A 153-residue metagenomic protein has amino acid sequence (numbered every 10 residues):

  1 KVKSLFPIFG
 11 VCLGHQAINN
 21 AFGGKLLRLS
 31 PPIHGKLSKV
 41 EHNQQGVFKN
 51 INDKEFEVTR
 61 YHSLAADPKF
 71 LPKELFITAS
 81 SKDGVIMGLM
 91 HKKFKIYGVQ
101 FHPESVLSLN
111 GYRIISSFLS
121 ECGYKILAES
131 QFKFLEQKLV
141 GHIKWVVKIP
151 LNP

Functional and structural regions predicted by a protein language model:
K1-N50, I115: Cysteine-nucleophile active-site neighborhood
F9, L27, T59, T78 (+1 more regions): Hydrophobic/aromatic beta-strand patches that form the interior of the parallel beta-sheet core in alpha/beta enzyme
C12, H62, H102: Histidine-centered divalent metal-coordination motifs
P31, H42, H91, F101-P103: Active-site donor-binding loop signature of nucleotide-sugar glycosyltransferases
L37-K39, I86-G88, G98: Conserved hydrophobic/aromatic beta-strand scaffold that supports enzyme active sites
G46-F94: Catalytic beta-strand/loop cores that center a nucleophilic Ser/Cys/Thr and support acyl-enzyme chemistry
E55, Q100-L109: Phosphate-binding/catalytic loops
V106-P153: Acyltransferase
